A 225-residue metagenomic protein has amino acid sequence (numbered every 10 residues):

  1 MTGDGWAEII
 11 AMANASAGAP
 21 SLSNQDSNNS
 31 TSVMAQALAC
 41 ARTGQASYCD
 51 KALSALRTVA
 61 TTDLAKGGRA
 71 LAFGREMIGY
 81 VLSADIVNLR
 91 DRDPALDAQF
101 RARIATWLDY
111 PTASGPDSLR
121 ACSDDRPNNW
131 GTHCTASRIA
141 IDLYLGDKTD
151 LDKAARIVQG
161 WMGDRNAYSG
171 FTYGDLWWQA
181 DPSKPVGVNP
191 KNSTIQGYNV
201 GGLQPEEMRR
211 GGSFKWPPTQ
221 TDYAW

Functional and structural regions predicted by a protein language model:
M1-D124, T132, A136, R156-G163 (+3 more regions): Extracellular glycan-targeting catalytic surfaces
C40, D142-L143: Hydrophobic alpha-helical transmembrane segments
S137-I141: Amphipathic alpha-helical interface segments
L145, T149-W225: Long, repeat-rich segments with strong aromatic
